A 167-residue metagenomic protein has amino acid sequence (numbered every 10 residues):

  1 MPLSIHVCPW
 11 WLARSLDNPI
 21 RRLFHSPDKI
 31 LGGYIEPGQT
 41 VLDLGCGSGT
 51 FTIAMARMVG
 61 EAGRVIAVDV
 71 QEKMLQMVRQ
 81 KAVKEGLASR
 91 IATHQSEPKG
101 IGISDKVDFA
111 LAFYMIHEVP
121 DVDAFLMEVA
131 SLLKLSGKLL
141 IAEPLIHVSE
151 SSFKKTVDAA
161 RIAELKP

Functional and structural regions predicted by a protein language model:
R21-P37: Conserved alpha-helix/loop element of class I SAM-dependent methyltransferases that forms part of the SAM/SAH-binding
Q71: Conserved SAM/SAH-binding beta-strand->alpha-helix loop
G86-P98: Conserved SAM-binding strand-loop segment of SAM-dependent methyltransferases
K99-A110: A short acidic, Gly/Pro-enriched loop at the edge of an enzyme's catalytic core that lines a small-molecule cofactor
D108-P120: A short SAM/SAH-binding and catalytic strip from SAM-dependent methyltransferases
D123-L135: A short glycine-rich, Lys/Arg-flanked "PGG" loop and its adjoining helix->strand segment in the class I
S136-E143: Conserved beta-strand signature within the Rossmann-like core of class I S-adenosyl-L-methionine
